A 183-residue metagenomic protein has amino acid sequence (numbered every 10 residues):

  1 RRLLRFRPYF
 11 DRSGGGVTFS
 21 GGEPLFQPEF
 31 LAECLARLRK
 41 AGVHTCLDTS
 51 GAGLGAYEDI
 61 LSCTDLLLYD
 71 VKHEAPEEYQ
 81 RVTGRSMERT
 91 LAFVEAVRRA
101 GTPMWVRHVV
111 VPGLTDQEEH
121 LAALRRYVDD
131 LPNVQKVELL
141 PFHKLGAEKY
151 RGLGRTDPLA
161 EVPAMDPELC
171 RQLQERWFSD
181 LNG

Functional and structural regions predicted by a protein language model:
L4-L140, L145: Conserved AdoMet/S-adenosylmethionine-binding subsite of the radical SAM
Q135, R151-R176: A structural motif corresponding to the C-terminal lobe/cap of the Radical SAM core domain
S179-G183: Radical SAM enzyme core and accessory elements
